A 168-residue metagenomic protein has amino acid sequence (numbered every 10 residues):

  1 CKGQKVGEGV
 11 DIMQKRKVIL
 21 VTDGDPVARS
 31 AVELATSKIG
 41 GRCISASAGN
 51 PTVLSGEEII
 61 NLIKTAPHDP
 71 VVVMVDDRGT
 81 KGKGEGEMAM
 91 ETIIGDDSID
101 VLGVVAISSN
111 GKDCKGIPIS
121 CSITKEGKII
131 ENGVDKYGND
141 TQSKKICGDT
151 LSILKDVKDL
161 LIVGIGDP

Functional and structural regions predicted by a protein language model:
C1-I12: Short, Lys/Arg-enriched N-terminal segments with co-localized hydrophobic residues within the first ~10-30 amino acids
M13-P168: Conserved mixed alpha/beta catalytic, RNA-binding, or beta-rich assembly cores of soluble enzyme, regulatory
